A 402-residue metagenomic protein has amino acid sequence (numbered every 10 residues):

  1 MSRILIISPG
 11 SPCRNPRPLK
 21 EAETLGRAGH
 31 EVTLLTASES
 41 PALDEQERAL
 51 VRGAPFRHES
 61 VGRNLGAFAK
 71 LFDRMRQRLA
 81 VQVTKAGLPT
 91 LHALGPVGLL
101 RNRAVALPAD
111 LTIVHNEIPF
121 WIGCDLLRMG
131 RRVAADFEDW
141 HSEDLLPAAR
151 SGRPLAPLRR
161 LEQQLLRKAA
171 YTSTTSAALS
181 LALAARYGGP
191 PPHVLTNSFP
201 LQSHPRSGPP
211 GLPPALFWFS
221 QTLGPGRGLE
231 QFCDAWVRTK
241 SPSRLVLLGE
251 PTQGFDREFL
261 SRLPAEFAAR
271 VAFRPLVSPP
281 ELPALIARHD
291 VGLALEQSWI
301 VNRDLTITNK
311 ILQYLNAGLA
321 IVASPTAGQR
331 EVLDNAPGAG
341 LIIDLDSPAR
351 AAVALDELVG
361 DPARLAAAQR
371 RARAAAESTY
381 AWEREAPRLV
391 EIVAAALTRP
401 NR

Functional and structural regions predicted by a protein language model:
L5-I7, G208-R238, V246-L247: Conserved donor-binding/catalytic core segment of Leloir-type glycosyltransferases
E21-E23, L91-A106, W121, A135 (+3 more regions): Membrane-proximal helix-turn-helix segments that form the acceptor-binding/catalytic region of lipid-linked
E39-P41, F219, R244-F259, P275: Glycosyltransferase donor-sugar binding loop
A178, S198: Carbohydrate-associated surface elements
P213, G249, R257-I286, V291: Nucleotide-activated donor-binding/catalytic signature segment of Leloir-type glycosyltransferases, i.e., the conserved
G292-A294, Q313-N316, A320-A323: Short hydrophobic beta-strand element within catalytic cores of glycosyltransferases and related nucleotide-activated
N335-A349, E357-P362: Conserved acidic donor-binding segment of nucleotide-sugar-dependent glycosyltransferases
E357, R364-T379, R388: A short, well-ordered alpha-helix in the C-terminal region of glycosyltransferases
